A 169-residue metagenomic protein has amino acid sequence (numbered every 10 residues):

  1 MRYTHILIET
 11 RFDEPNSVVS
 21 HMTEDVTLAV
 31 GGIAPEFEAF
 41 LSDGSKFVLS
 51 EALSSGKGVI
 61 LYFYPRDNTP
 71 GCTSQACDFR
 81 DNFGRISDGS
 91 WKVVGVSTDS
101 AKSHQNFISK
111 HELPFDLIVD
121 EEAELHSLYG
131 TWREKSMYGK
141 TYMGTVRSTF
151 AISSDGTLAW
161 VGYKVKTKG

Functional and structural regions predicted by a protein language model:
Y3, F12, V18-G169: Chalcogenol-based redox active-site neighborhoods
